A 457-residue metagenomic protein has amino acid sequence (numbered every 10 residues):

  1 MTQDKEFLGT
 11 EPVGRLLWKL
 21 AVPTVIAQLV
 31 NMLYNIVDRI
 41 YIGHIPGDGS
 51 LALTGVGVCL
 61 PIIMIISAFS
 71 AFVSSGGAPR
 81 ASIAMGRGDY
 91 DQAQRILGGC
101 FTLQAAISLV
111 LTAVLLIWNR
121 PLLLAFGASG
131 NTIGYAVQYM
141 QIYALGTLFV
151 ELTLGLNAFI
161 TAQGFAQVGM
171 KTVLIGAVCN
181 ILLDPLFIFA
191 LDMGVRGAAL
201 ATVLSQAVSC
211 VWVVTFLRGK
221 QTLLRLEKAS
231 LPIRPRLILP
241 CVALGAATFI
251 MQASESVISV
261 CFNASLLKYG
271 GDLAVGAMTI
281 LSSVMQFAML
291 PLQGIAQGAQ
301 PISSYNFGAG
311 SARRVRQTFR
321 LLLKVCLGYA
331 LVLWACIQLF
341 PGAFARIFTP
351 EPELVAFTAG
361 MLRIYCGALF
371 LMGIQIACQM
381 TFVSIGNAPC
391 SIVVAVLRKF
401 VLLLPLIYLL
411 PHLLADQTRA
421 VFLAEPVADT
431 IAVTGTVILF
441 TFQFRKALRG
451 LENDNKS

Functional and structural regions predicted by a protein language model:
M1-T24, A81-L148, A190-G245, S303-A368 (+1 more regions): Short alpha-helical transmembrane segments in multi-pass integral membrane proteins
V22, D38, G77, W118-N119 (+13 more regions): Hydrophobic/aromatic residues in alpha-helical transmembrane segments
V25-P79, Y143-V150, L239-N306, C326-W334 (+3 more regions): Transmembrane helix-bundle signature of multi-pass secondary active exporters and lipid flippases
L33-I36, H44, S50, A84-R87 (+6 more regions): Helix-loop interface residues and adjacent transmembrane-helix termini in multi-pass membrane transporters, primarily
L53-A113, V150-G169, A277-P341, M372-V394: Small-residue-rich hydrophobic transmembrane alpha-helices
A71-S74, Y143-T161, G169-A177, A198-V213 (+4 more regions): Short runs within selected transmembrane alpha-helices of multi-pass transporters and secretion channels
L403-P411: Hydrophobic alpha-helical transmembrane segments in multi-pass integral membrane proteins
